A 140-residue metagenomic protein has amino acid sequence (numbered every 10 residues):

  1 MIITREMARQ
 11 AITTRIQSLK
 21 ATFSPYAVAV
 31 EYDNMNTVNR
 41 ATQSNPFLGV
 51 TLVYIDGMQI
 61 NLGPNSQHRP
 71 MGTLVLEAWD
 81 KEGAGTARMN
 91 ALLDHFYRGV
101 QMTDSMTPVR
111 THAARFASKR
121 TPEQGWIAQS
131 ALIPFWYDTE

Functional and structural regions predicted by a protein language model:
M1-L62, T103: Small/polar-rich, solvent-exposed N-terminal microdomains that initiate assembly or binding
T4, A8, R88, G125: Conserved acidic
Q10-T13, N90, D94-Y97: Generic alpha-helical structural signal
T22, D94-E140: Acidic-leaning, charged glycine-interspersed low-complexity segments
I60-S66, T121: Short beta-strand/turn micro-motifs at beta-sheet edges
P64-R69, A91-D94: Short intrinsically disordered coil segments
S66-G83, I127-D138: Oligomerization/assembly interface segments of phage tail-like spikes and tubes
G83-N90: Short, conserved charged micro-motifs
